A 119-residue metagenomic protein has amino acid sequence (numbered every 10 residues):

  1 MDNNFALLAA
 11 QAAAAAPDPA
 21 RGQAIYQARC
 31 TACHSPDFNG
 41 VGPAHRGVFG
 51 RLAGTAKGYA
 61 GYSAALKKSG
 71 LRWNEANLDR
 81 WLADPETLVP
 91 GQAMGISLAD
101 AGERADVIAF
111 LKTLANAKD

Functional and structural regions predicted by a protein language model:
D2-I25, K118: Electrostatic cytochrome c docking/interface patches
A16-G40, H45: Sequence/structural segment immediately N-terminal to covalent heme-attachment motifs in c-type and related
P19, P43-A64: Short glycine/threonine-rich turn/loop motifs
A20, A24, N39, K68 (+2 more regions): Soluble non-cytosolic domains of exported or imported proteins
F38, F49-A53, A83-E86: A generic structural signal for secondary-structure junctions that act as hinges or helix/strand caps at the edges
G58-D79: Short Fe-S-cluster ligation motifs
N74-D119: C-terminal capping alpha-helices of c-type cytochrome domains
